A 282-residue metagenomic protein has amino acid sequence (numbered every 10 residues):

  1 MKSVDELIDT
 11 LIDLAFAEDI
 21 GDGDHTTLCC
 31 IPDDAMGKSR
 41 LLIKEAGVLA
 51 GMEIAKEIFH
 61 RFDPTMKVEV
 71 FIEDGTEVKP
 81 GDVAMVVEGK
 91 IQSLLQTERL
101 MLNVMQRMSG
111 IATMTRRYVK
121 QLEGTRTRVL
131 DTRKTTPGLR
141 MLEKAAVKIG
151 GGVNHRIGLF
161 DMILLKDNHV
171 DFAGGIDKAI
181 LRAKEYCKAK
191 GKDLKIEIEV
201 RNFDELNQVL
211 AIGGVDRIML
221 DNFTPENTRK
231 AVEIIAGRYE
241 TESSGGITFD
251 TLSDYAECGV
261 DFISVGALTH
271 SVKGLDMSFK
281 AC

Functional and structural regions predicted by a protein language model:
M1-I212, R217, E226-I234, Y239-E240 (+2 more regions): Acidic/glycine-rich phosphate/pyrophosphate-binding loops and surrounding catalytic core that coordinate Mg2+
G138-R140, G245-T248: Active-site glycine- and acidic-residue-rich loops that bind and position anionic ligands or nucleotide-like cofactors
L220-D221, T241-I247, V265-A267: Glycine-rich beta-strand-to-loop/alpha-helix junction loops that act as flexible
S278-C282: Active-site loop ensemble at the mouth of alpha/beta enzyme cores that anchors a bound cofactor
